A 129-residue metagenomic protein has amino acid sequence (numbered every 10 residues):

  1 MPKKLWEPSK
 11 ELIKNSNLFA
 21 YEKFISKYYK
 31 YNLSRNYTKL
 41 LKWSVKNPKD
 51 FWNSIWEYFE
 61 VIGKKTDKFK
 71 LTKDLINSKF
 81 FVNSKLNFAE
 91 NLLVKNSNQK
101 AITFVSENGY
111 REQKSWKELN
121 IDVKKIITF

Functional and structural regions predicted by a protein language model:
P2-I76: N-terminal amphipathic, basic-rich helices that act as targeting or association modules
L12-F19, N87, N91-K95, N120: Alpha-helix N-cap/helix-start motif at coil-to-helix transitions, marked by capping-box chemistry
Y29-N32, A89-E118: AMP-dependent adenylate-forming
R35-L41, L75-K85, V105-S115: Acyl-group handling in specialized metabolite and lipid biosynthesis
V45, N53-T66, V82-T103, I127: A short N-terminal helical cap/helix-turn-helix that marks the beginning of AMP-binding/adenylate-forming
N53, K117-F129: ANL superfamily AMP-binding
